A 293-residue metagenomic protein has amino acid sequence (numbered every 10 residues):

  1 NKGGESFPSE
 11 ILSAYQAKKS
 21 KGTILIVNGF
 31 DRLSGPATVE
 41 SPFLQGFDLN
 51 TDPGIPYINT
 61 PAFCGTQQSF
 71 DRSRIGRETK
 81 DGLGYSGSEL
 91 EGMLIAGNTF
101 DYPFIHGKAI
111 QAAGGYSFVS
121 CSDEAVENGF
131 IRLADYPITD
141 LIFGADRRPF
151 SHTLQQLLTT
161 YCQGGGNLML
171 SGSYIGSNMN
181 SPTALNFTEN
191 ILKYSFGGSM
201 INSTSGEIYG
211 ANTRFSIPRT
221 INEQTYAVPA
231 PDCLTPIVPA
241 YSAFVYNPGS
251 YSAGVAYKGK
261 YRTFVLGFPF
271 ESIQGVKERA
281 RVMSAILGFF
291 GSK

Functional and structural regions predicted by a protein language model:
N1-K2: Beta-strand-rich modules
E5-P8: A structural signal for beta-strand boundary/capping segments at domain termini and interdomain linkers
I11, Q16-F100, A112, C162 (+3 more regions): Extracellular ligand-binding/catalytic regions of CAZymes and related secreted enzymes and adhesion modules
A14, N128-F130, A230-C233, G254: Short, flexible, glycine/charge-rich loop motifs used to bind or transfer phosphoryl groups or to couple energy/partner
C64-L185: Helical hinge/lid and interdomain linker segments adjacent to catalytic or ligand-binding clefts that mediate domain
S122-D123, G129-R132, S151, M169 (+4 more regions): Alpha-helix initiation/capping motif
L141-Y241, P248, V282: A glycine-rich, often tryptophan-bearing local segment used as a flexible ligand/cofactor-contacting loop or short
